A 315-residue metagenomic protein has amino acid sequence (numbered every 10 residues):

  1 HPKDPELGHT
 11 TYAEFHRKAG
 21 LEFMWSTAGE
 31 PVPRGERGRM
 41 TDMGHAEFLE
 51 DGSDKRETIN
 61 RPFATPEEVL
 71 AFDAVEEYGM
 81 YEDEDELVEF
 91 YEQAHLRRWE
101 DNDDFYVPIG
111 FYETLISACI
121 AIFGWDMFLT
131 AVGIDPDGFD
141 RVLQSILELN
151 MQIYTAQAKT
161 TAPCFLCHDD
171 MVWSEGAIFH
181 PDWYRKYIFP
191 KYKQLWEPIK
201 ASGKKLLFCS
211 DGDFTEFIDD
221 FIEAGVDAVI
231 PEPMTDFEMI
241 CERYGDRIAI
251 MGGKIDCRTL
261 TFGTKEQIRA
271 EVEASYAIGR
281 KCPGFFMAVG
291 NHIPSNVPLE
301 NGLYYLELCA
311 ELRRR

Functional and structural regions predicted by a protein language model:
H1-R315: Catalytic cores of TIM-barrel enzymes
